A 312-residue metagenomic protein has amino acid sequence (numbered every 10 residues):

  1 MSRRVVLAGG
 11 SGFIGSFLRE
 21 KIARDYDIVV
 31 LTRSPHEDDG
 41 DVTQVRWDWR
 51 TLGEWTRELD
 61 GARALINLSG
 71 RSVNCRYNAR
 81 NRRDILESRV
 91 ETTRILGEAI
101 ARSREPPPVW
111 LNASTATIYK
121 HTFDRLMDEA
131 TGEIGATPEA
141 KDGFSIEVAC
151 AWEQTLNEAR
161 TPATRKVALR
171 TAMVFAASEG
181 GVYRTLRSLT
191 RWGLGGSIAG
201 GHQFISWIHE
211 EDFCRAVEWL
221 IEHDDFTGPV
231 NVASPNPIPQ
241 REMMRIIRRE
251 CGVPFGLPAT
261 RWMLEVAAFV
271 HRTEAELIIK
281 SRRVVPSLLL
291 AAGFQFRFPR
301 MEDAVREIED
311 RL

Functional and structural regions predicted by a protein language model:
R3, P254-F255, E276-L312: C-terminal amphipathic/interface module of NAD(P)-dependent oxidoreductases and related NAD-binding regulators
V5-A23: N-terminal Rossmann NAD(P)H-binding glycine-rich loop of SDR-like oxidoreductase domains
H36-T92: NAD(P)H-binding glycine-rich loop region in Rossmannoid oxidoreductase-like domains and their noncatalytic homologs
R94-D142: Conserved Rossmann-fold NAD(P)-dependent oxidoreductase catalytic core, especially the SDR/UDP-sugar
F123, P162-T164, F175-T185, L220-V230: Glycine/proline-rich active-site loop of Rossmann-fold NAD(P)-dependent oxidoreductases
T137-K166: Active-site Tyr-X1-5-Lys
R187-G196, H202-P237: Alpha-helical substrate-binding/gating segment
L220-R272, R306-L312: Mid/C-terminal beta-alpha module of Rossmann-like enzyme folds, strongest in SDR-family dehydrogenases/epimerases
